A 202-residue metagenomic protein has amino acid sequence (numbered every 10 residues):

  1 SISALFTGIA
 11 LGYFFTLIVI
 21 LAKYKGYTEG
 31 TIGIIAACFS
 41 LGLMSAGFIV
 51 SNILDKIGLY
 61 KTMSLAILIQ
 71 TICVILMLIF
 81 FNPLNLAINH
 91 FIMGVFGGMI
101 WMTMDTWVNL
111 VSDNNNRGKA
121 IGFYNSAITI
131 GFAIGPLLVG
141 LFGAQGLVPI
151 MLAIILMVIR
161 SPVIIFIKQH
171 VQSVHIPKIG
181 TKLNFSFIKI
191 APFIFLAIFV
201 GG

Functional and structural regions predicted by a protein language model:
S1-S40, K189, G201-G202: Helix-loop boundary and gating motifs at the non-cytosolic
S40-F48, F132-A133: Residue-level signature of mid-helix packing/kink "hotspots" within the transmembrane helices of 12-pass Major
A46-G58, G143: Helix-to-loop junctions at the C-terminal end of transmembrane segments in multipass secondary transporters
G58, I79-L84: Helix-breaking motifs and short loop linkers at transmembrane-helix boundaries and internal kinks in secondary membrane
K61-I75: Structural signature of the two symmetry-related core transmembrane helices
L84-I92: Paired small-residue
M99-S112: Intracellular juxtamembrane helix-capping segments at the cytosolic ends of symmetry-related transmembrane helices
I150-I165: Symmetry-related core transmembrane helices of the 12-TM Major Facilitator Superfamily/SLC fold
